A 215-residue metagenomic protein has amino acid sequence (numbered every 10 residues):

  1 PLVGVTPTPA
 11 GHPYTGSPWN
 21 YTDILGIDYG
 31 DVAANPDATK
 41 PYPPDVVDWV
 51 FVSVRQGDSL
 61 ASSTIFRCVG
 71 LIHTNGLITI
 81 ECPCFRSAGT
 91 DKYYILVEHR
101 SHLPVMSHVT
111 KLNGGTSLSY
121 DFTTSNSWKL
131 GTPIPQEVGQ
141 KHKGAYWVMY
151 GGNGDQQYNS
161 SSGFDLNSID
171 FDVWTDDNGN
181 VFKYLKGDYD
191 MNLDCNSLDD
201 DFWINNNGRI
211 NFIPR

Functional and structural regions predicted by a protein language model:
P1-P43: Short amphipathic, basic-aromatic surface patches that mediate peripheral association with negatively charged
P44, I78-Y93, R100-S101: Short Pro-Gly-centered beta-turn/loop motif in secreted/extracellular proteins
W49-R55, Y94-L96: Beta-strand signatures of extracellular beta-sandwich domains
V52, I72-P83, D199: Glycine-centered loop-to-beta-strand initiation motif
Q56-L60, R100-L103, N178-N180, N207-R209: Acidic glycine-/aspartate-rich tracts in secreted/extracellular proteins
D58-L77: Short, acidic Ser/Thr/Gly-rich low-complexity loop/linker segments typical of extracellular and cell-surface proteins
H99-L112: Short acidic/polar inter-strand loop motif in beta-rich domains
G139, Y146, Q156-K183, N192-R215: Alpha-helical segments with a strong preference for the paired helices of cellulosomal dockerin domains
